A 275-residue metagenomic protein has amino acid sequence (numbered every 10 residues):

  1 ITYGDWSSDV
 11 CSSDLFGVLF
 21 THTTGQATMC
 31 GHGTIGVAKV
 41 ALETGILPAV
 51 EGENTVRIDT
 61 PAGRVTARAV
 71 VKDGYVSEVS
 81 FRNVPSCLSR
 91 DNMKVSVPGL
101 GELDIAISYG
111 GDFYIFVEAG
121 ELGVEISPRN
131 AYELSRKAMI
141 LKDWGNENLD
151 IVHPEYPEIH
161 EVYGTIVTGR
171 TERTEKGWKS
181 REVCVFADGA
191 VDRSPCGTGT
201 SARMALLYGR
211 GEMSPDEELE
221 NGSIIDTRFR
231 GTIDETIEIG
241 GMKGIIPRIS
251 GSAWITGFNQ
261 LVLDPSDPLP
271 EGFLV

Functional and structural regions predicted by a protein language model:
I1-V10: Single conserved hydrophobic/aromatic residue that forms the stacking wall/gate of nucleotide- or nucleobase-binding
S7, G17-T21, R57: Short, conserved beta-strand segments within well-ordered enzyme catalytic domains that often line or immediately flank
S13-M29, G33-V37, P157-M213: Glycine-rich, charge-dense phosphate/pyrophosphate-binding loop(s) and the adjacent flexible "lid"/catalytic subdomain
T23-G25, S86, E121-L122, E172 (+4 more regions): Short, glycine-/Ser/Thr-/acidic-enriched flexible segments
Q26-E133, R203, E212-I237: Acidic, low-complexity central loop/insert segments
E78-G101, I237-V275: C-terminal domain-closing interface element
P128-H153: Internal alpha/beta scaffold segment
E147-V162, D216-E218: Flexible, glycine/charged-enriched surface loops at secondary-structure junctions
